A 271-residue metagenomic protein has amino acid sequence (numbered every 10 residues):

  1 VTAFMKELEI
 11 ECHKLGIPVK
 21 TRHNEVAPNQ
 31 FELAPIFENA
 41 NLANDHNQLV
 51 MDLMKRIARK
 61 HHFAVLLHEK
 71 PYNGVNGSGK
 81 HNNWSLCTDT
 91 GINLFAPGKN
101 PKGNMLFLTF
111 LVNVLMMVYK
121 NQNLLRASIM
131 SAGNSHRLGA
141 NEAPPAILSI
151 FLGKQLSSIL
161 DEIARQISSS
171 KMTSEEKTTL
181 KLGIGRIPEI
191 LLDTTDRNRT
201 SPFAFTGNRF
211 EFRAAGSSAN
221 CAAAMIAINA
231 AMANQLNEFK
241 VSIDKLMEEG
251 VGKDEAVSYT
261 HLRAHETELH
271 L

Functional and structural regions predicted by a protein language model:
V1-F4, V26, F31-N44, Q48-D52 (+6 more regions): Loop-rich catalytic cores of soluble enzymes, especially ATP-dependent carboxylate-amine ligases and other
V1-G16: Carboxylate/His-rich catalytic cores and anion/metal-binding grooves
V19-R22, K70-N73, R197-P202, A219 (+1 more regions): Generic recognition of flexible, low-complexity loop/linker segments
F95-P97, C221-I226: Short conserved micro-motifs at the rims of enzyme active sites and ligand-binding pockets
M225-I228, Q235-L246: A conserved active-site cap/scaffold subdomain adjacent to cofactor or substrate pockets
T260-T267: Conserved small/polar residues in nucleotide/adenosyl-binding loops
